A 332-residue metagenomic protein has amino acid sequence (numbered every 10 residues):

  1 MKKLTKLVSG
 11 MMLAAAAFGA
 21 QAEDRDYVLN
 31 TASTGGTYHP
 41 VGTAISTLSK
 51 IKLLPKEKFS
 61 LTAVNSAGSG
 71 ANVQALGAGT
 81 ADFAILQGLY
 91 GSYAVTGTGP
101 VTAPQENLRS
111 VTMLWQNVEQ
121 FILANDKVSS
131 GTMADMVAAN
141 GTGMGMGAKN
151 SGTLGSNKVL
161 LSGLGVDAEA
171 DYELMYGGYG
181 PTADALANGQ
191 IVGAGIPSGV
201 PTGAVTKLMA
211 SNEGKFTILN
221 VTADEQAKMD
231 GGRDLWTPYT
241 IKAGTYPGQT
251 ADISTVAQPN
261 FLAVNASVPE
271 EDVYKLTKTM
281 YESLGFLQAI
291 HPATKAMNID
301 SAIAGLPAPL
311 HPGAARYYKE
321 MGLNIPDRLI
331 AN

Functional and structural regions predicted by a protein language model:
M1-Q21: Gram-negative bacterial Sec-dependent N-terminal signal peptides
E23-Y93: N-terminal (or domain-start) structured segment
D24, K56-K58, G68-A71, A78 (+7 more regions): Extracytoplasmic
D26, K52-S66, S162-G177, Q190-G193 (+3 more regions): A local structural motif
D26-K52, N117-N188, D300, A304 (+1 more regions): Bilobed "Venus flytrap"/periplasmic-binding protein-like clamshell domains and structurally analogous long
G88-Y90, G97-P100, S110, N125-K127 (+1 more regions): Pocket-lining segment of extracytoplasmic ligand-binding domains
D135, N140-V159, L235-A296, S301-L306: Ligand-binding clefts/hinges and TM-proximal coupling segments of bilobed small-molecule sensing domains
S198-E213, I218-N220, E271-N332: An extracytoplasmic/periplasmic, membrane-proximal ligand-sensing/linker region
